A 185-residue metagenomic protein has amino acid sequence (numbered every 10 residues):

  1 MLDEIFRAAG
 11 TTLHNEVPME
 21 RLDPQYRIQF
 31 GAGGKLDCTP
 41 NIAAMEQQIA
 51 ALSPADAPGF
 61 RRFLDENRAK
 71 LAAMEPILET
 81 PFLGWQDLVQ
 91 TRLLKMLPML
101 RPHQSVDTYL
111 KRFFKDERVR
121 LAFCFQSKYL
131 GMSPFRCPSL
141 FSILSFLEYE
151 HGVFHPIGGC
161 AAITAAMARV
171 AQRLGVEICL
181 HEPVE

Functional and structural regions predicted by a protein language model:
M1-Q25: N-terminal FAD cofactor-binding segment of flavoenzymes
F6-A9, L71, E75-L78, A171: A generic secondary-structure signal for well-formed alpha-helical elements
R7, E46, A50, A168 (+1 more regions): Class I S-adenosyl-L-methionine
T11-H14, A55, K115-E117, E177: Short coil/loop linkers at secondary-structure junctions
R27-Q29: Residue-level detector of beta-strand face positions
G31-C137: Rossmann-like flavin
R101, K111, I143-E185: Helical element adjacent to the flavin cofactor pocket in flavoenzyme catalytic cores
R136-L144: Active-site-proximal loop/short-helix segments that contain or immediately flank catalytic acid/base residue(s)
